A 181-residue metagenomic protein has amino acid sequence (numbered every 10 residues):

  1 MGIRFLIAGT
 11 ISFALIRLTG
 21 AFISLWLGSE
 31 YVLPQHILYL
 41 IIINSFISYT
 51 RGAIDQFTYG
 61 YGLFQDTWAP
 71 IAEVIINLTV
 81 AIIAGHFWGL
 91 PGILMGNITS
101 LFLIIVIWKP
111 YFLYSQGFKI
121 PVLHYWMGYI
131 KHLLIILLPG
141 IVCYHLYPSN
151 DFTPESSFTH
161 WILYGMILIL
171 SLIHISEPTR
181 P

Functional and structural regions predicted by a protein language model:
M1-L18, Q35-I41, W126, I130: Interfacial transmembrane-helix starts/ends
G2, Y31-V32, I104: Residue-level marker of structural boundaries
A8-G9, F13, T50, L137 (+1 more regions): Hydrophobic alpha-helical segments of membrane proteins
S12-F13, R17, H36-G85, L90-Q116 (+1 more regions): Short runs within selected transmembrane alpha-helices of multi-pass transporters and secretion channels
L15-F46, F118, D151-S157: Interfacial segments at transmembrane-helix termini and the short loops linking adjacent helices
I16-S24, A81, G85, I93 (+1 more regions): Juxtamembrane/transmembrane-helix interface segments of polytopic membrane transporters
E73-I76, F87, W126-S176, R180: Transmembrane alpha-helical segments of multi-pass transport proteins
F112-I130: Interhelical loop/hinge segments that connect adjacent transmembrane helices in multipass membrane
